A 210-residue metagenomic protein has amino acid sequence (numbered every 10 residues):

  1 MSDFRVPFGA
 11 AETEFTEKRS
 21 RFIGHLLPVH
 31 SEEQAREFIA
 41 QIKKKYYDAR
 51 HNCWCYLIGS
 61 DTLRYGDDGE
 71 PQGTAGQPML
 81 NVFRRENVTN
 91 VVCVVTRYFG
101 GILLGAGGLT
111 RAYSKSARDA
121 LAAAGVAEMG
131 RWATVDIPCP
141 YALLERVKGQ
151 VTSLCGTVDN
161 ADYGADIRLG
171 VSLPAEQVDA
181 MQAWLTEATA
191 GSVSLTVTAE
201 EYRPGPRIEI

Functional and structural regions predicted by a protein language model:
M1-G73, T196-I210: C-terminal regulatory domains involved in ligand/effector binding and gene-expression control
D61, P71-V88, Y163: Positively charged, aromatic-enriched nucleic acid-contacting surfaces
M79-A124: Active-site beta-strand/loop microenvironment that shapes enzyme catalytic pockets
G125-L143, L169-V171: Short glycine-/aliphatic-rich beta-strand segments at the starts of folded cytosolic domains
P138-G156: Short amphipathic alpha-helix segments
V147-T152, A180-A188: Short amphipathic alpha-helices in soluble, non-transmembrane regions that often serve as interface/regulatory elements
T157-D162, T189-P206: Conserved short beta-strand edge segments in small beta-sheet-based binding/regulatory domains
V171-V178: Terminal, non-globular segments
